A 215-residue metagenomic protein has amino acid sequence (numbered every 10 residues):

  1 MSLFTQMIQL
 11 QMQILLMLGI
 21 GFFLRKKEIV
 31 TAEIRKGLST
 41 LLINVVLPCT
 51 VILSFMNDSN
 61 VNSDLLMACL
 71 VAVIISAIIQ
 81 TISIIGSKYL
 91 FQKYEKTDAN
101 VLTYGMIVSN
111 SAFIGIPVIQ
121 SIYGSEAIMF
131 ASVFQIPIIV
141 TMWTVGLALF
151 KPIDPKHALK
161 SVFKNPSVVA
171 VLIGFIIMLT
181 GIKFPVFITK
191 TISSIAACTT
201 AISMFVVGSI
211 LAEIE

Functional and structural regions predicted by a protein language model:
M1-E215: Alpha-helical transmembrane segments of multi-pass small-molecule/ion transporters
